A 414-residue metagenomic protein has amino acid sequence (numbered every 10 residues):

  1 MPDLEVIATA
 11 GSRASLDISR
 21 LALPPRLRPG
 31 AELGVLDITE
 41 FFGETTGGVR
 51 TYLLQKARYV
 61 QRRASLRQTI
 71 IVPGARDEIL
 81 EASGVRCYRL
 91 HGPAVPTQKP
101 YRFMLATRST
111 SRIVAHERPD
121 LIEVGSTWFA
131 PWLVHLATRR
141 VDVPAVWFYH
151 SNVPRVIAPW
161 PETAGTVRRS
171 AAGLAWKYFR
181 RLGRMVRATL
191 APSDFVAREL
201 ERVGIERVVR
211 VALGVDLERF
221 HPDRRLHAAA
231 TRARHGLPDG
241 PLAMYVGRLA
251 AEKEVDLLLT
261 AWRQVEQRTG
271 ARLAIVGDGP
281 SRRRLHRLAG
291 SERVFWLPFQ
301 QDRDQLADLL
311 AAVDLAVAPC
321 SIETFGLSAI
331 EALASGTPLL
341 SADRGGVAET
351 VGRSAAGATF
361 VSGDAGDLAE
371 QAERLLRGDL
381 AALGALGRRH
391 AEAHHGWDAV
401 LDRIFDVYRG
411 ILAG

Functional and structural regions predicted by a protein language model:
M1-E78, A82-R89, D398: N-terminal subdomain of nucleotide-sugar transferases
G11, Y88-H91, R168-L226, L237-P238: Donor nucleotide-sugar binding/catalytic pocket of nucleotide-sugar-dependent glycosyltransferases
G183, F299, D308-V313: Short alpha-helical donor nucleotide-sugar binding micro-motif in glycosyltransferases
R283-D304: Nucleotide-activated donor-binding/catalytic signature segment of Leloir-type glycosyltransferases, i.e., the conserved
S321: Aromatic "clamp/platform" in nucleotide-sugar-dependent glycosyltransferases that forms part of the donor/acceptor
P338-S341: Short hydrophobic beta-strand element within catalytic cores of glycosyltransferases and related nucleotide-activated
R353-A365, E373-D379: Conserved acidic donor-binding segment of nucleotide-sugar-dependent glycosyltransferases
A381-H394: A short, well-ordered alpha-helix in the C-terminal region of glycosyltransferases
